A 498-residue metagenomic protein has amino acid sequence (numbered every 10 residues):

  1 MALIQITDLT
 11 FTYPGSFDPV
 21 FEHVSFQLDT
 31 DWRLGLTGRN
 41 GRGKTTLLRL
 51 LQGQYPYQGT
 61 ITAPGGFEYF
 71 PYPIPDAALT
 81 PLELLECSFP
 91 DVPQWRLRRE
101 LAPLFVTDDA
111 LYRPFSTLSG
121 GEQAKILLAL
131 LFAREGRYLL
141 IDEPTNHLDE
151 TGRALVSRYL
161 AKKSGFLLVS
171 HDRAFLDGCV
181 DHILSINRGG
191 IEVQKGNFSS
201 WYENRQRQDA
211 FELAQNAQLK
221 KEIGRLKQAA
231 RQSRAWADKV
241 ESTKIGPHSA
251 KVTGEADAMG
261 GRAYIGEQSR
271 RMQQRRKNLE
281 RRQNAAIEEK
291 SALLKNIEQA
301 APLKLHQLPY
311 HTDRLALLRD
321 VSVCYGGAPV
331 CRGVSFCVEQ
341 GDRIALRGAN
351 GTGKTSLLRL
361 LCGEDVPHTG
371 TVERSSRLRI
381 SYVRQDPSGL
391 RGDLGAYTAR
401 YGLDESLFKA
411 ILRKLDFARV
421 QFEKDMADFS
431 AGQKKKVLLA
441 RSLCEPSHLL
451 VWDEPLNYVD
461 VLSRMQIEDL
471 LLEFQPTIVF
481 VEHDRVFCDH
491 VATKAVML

Functional and structural regions predicted by a protein language model:
M1-A217, H306-L498: ABC ATP-binding cassette signature C-motif
A78, L84-E100, G178, S185-E298: Extended, highly charged alpha-helical segments
E289-A316: Coiled-coil termination/hinge junctions
